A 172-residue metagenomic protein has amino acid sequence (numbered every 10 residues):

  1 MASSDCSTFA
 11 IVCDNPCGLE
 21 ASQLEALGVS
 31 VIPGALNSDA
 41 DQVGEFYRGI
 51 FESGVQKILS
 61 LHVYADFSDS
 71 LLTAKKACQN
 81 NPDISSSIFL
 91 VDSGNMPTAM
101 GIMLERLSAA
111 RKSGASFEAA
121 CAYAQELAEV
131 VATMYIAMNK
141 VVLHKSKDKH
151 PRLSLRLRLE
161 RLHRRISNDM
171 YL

Functional and structural regions predicted by a protein language model:
A2-T8, C13-S30, G34, F67 (+3 more regions): Mixed-charge interfacial surface used for oligomerization/domain docking and macromolecular partner engagement
G34-D83: Class I S-adenosyl-L-methionine
V55-I58, F89-S93: Short, flexible active-site-proximal loops enriched in glycine and acidic residues
